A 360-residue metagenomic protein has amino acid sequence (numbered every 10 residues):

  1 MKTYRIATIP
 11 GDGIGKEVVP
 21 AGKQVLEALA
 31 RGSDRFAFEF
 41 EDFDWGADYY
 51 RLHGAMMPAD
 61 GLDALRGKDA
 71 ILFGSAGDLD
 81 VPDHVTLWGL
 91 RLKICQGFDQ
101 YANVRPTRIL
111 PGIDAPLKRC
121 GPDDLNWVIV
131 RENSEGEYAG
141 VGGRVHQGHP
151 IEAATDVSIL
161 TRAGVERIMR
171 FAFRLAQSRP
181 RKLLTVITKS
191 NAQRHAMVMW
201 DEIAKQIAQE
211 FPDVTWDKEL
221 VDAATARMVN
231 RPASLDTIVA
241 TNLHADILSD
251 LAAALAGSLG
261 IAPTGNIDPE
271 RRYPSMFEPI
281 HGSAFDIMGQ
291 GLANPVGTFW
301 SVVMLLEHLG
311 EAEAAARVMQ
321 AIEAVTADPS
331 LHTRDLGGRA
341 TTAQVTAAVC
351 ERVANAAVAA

Functional and structural regions predicted by a protein language model:
A7-Q24, A28-L29, S33, H149-V221: Glycine-rich phosphate/diphosphate-binding loop of Rossmann-like nucleotide-binding domains
D12-G15, D69, V130, A172 (+5 more regions): Buried hydrophobic positions in well-ordered alpha/beta secondary-structure cores of metabolic enzymes
G22, L26, A204, T298-L306 (+1 more regions): Buried hydrophobic packing segments
R35-A59, M228: N-terminal beta-loop-helix "entrance" segment that forms/cooperates in small-molecule cofactor or anionic ligand
A47-Y49, V104, M228-S330: Glycine-rich phosphate/nucleotide-binding loop
Y50-T155, L243: N-terminal glycine-rich phosphate/adenylate-binding segment common to multiple enzyme folds
G112, E219-A226: Short acidic loop-to-helix transition motifs that present clustered carboxylates
G140-V186, S190-R194, A312, A321-A360: Glycine-rich phosphate/pyrophosphate-binding loop and the adjoining helix
